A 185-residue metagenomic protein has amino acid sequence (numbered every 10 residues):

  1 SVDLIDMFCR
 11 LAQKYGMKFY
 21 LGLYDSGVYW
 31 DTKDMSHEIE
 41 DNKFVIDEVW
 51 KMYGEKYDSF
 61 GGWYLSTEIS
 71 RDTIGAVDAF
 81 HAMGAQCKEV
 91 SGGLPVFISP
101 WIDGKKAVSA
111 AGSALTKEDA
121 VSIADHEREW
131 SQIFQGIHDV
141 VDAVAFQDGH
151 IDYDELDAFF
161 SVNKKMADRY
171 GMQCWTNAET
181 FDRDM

Functional and structural regions predicted by a protein language model:
S1-M185: Glycan-processing catalytic domains of CAZymes
